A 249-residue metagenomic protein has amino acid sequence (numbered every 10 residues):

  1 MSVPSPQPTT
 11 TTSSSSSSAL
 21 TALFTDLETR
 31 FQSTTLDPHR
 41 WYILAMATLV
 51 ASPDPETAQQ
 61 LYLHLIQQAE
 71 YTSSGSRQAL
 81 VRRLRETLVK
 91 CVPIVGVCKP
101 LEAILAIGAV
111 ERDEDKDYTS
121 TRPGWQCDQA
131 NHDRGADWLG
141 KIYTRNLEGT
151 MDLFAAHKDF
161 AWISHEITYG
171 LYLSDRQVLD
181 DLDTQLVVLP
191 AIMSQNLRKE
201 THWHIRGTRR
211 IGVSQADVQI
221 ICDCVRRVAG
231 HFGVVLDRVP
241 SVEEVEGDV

Functional and structural regions predicted by a protein language model:
M1-D181, Q215, G230-V249: Acidic, glycine/proline-rich low-complexity segments that act as flexible tails and inter-domain linkers
D180-M193, L197-V249: Alpha-helical oligomerization segments
